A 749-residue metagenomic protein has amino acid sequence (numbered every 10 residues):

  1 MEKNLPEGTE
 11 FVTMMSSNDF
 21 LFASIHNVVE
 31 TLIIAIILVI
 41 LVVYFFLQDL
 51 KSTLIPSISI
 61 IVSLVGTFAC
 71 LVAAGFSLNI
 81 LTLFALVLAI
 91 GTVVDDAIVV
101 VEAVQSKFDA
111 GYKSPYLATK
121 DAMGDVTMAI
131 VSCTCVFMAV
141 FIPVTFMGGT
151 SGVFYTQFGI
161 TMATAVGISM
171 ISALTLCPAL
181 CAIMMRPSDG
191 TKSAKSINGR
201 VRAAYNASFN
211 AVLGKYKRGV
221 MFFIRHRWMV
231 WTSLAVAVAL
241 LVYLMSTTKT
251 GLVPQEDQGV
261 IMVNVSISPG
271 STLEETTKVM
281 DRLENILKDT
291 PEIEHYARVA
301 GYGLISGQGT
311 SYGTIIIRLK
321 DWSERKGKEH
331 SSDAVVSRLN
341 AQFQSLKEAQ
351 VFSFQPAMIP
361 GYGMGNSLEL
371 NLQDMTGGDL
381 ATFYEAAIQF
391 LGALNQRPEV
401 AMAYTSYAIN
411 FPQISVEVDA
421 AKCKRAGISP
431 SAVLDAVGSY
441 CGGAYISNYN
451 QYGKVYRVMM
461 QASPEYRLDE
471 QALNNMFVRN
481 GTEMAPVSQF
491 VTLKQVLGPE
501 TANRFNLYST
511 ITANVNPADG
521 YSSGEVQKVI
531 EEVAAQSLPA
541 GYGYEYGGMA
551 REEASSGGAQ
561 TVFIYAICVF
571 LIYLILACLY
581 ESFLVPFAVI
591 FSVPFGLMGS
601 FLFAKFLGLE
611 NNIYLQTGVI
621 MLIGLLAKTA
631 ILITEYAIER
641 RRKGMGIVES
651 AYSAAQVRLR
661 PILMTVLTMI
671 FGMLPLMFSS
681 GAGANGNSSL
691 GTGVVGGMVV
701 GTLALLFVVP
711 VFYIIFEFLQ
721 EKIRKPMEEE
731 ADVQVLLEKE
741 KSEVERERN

Functional and structural regions predicted by a protein language model:
M1-E10, T247, M262, E275-R298 (+7 more regions): Surface-exposed amphipathic alpha-helical segments in non-transmembrane regions that serve as interaction surfaces
M1-I37, L41, D125, P143 (+7 more regions): Juxtamembrane "pre-transmembrane" interface segments
M14, L21, I25, V101 (+4 more regions): Helix-loop junctions and hydrophobic alpha-helical segments within the transmembrane domains of large membrane
I33, I37-Q105, F146, T164 (+5 more regions): Hydrophobic transmembrane alpha-helices and their membrane-interface caps in long multi-pass transport proteins
V72, F76, V144-F154, W231 (+4 more regions): Transmembrane helices with small-residue packing motifs
I90-V104, V126-F146, V153-R202, I315 (+6 more regions): Transmembrane alpha-helices and their membrane-interface boundaries in multi-pass membrane transporters and channels
G124-V126, G199-V253, S345, L737-V744 (+1 more regions): Signature of alpha-helical transmembrane segments and their immediate interfacial
F158, G686-G691: Structured binding elements
